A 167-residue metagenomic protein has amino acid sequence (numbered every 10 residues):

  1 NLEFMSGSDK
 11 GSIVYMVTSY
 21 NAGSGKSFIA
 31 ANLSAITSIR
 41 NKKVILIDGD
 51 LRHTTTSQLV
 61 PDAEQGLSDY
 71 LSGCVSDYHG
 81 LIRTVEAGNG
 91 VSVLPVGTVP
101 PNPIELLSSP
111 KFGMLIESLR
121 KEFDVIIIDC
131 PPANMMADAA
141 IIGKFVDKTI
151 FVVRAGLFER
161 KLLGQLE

Functional and structural regions predicted by a protein language model:
N1-E167: P-loop NTP-binding module
